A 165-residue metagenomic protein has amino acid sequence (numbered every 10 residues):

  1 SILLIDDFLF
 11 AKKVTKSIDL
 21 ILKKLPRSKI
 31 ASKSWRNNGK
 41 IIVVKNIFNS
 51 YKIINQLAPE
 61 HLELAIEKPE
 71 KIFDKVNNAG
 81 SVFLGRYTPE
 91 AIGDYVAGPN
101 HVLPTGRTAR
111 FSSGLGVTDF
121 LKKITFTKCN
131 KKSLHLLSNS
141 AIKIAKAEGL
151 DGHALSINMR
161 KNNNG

Functional and structural regions predicted by a protein language model:
S1-N37, I41: A conserved active-site cap/scaffold subdomain adjacent to cofactor or substrate pockets
L3, G39-V43, L64-A65, A109: Glycine- and other small-residue-rich loops at beta-strand/loop junctions that grip anionic moieties
L9-K23, F48, K52-N55, D74 (+1 more regions): Replace "anionic and nucleotidyl ligands
R36-N38, V44-I47, I53-I54: Glycine-/charge-enriched secondary-structure boundary and capping motifs
I47, N55-G165: C-terminal core of ALDH-fold dehydrogenases
